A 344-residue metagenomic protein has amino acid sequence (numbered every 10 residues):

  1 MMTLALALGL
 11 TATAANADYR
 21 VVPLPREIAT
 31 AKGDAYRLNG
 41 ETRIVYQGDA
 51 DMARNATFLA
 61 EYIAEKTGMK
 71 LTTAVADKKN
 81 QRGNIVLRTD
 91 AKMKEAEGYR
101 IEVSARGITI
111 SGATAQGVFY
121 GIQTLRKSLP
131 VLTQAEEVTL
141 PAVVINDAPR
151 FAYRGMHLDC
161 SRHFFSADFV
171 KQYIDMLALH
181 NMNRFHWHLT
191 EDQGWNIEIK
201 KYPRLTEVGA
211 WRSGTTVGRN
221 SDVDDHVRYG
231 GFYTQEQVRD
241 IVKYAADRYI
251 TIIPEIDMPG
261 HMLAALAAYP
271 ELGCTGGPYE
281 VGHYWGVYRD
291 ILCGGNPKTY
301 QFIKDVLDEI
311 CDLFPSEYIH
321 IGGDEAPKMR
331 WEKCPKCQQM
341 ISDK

Functional and structural regions predicted by a protein language model:
M1-T11: Bacterial N-terminal signal peptides
G9-A15, A210: Intrinsic disorder/low-complexity segments in short proteins, especially the signal peptide and propeptide regions
A15-Y153: Contiguous, structured surface segment used for ligand recognition
G48-A50, T89, C160-R162, L189-E191 (+1 more regions): A mature extracytoplasmic/lumenal domain signature
K66-T67, H180, R248, K344: Residues at alpha-helix termini
A91-K92, M258-G260, D324-M329: Short, internal active-site loops enriched in acidic
K94-H320, C334: Feature activates predominantly on carbohydrate-active enzymes
A326-K344: Conserved active-site-proximal loop/helix segments of enzymes involved in bacterial cell-wall and related
